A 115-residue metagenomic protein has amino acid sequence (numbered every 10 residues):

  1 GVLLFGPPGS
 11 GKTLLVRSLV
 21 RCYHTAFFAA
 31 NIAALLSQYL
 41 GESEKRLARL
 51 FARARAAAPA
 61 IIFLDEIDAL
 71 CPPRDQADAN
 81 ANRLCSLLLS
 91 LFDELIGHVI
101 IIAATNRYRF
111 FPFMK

Functional and structural regions predicted by a protein language model:
G1-K115: Walker A/P-loop NTP-binding motif of AAA+ ATPase domains
